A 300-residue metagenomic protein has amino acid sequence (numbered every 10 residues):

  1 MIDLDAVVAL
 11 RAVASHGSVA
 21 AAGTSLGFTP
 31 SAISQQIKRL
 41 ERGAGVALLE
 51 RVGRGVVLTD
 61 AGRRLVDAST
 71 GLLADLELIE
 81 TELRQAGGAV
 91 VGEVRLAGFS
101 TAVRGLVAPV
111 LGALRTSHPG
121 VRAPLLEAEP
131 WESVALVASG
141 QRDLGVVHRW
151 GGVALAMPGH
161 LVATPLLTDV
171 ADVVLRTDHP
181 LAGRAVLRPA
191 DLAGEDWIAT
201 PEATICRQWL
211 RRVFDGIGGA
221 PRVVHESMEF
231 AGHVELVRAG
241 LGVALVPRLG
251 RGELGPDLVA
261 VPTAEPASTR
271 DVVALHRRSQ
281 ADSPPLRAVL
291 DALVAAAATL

Functional and structural regions predicted by a protein language model:
R11-P30: Short helix-boundary/capping micro-motifs
V19, E41-L58: A short LG(V/I)-centered, amphipathic sequence patch enriched for acidic residue(s) preceding the LG motif
A86, V110-A113, W131-A171, L175 (+2 more regions): Short beta-strand-centered segments that line the small-molecule binding cleft or hinge of alpha/beta clamshell
V91-A154, S227: Central regulatory/effector-binding core of bacterial HTH transcription factors
L106, V259-L300: A late-sequence structural motif
E129-R142, H148, A199-V259: Hydrophobic hinge/microswitch elements
H148, L181-A182, E195-I217, D282-D291 (+1 more regions): Secondary-structure junction motif
L155-P165, D169, A231-S279: Beta-alpha-beta core module
